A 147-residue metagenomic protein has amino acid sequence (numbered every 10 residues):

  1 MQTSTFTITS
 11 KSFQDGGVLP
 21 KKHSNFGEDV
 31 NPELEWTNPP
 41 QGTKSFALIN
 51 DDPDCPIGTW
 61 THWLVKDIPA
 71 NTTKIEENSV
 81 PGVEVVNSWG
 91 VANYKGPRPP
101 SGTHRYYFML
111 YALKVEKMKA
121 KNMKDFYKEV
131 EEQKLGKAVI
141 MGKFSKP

Functional and structural regions predicted by a protein language model:
M1-P147: N-terminus-centered regions that define maturation/targeting leaders and the start of the first functional domain
